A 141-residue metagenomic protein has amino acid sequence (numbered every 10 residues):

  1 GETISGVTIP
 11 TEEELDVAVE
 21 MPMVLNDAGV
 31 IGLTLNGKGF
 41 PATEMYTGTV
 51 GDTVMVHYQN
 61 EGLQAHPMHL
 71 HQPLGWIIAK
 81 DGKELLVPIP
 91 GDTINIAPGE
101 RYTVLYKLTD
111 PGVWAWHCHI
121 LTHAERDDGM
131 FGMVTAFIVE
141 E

Functional and structural regions predicted by a protein language model:
G1-E141: Copper-binding active sites and cupredoxin-like electron-transfer domains, recognizing His/Cys-rich ligand loops
